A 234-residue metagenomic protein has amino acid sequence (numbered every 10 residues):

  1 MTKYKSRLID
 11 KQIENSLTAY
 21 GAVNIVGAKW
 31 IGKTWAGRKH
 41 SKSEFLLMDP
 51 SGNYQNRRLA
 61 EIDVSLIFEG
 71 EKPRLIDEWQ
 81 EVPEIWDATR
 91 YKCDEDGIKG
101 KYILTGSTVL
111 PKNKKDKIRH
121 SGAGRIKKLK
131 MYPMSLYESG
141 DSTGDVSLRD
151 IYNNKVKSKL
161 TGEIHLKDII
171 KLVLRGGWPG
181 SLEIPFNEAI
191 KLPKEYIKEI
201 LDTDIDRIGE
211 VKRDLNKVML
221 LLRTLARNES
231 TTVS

Functional and structural regions predicted by a protein language model:
M1-E14: N-terminal pre-Walker A segment at the start of P-loop NTPase domains
K33: Conserved lysine of the Walker
A36: Hydrophobic positions on the alpha1 helix immediately C-terminal to the Walker A/P-loop
E44-P73: Short glycine-rich substrate-engagement loop in P-loop NTPases that contacts/grips substrate
L75-I76, K101-S107, K130, S139: Structural recognition of the conserved hydrophobic beta-strand(s) that form the central parallel beta-sheet of P-loop
W86-L110, H120: Conserved catalytic/switch belt of AAA+ P-loop NTPases
L110-K127, G140-D145: Short regulatory helix/loop adjacent to the ATP-binding pocket of P-loop NTPases
L136, D141-S234: Interdomain hinge/linker elements that couple catalytic modules in large macromolecular machines
